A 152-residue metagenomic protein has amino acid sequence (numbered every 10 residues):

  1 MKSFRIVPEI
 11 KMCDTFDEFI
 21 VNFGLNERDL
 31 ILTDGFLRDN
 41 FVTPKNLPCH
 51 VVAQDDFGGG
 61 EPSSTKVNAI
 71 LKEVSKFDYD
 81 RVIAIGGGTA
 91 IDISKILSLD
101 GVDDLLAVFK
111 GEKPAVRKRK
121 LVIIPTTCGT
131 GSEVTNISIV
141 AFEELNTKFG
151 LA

Functional and structural regions predicted by a protein language model:
M1-R81: ATP/NTP phosphate-donor binding region
N40-T43, I93-K95, E133-V134: Short glycine-/acidic-enriched loop or helix-start segments at secondary-structure transitions that form or flank
H50, I83, K120-I124: Hydrophobic/aromatic beta-strand patches that form the interior of the parallel beta-sheet core in alpha/beta enzyme
G88: Acidic-aromatic/histidine active-site loop/patch
D92-D103: DPxDG-like acidic metal-binding loop motif
V102-A152: A glycine/threonine-rich phosphate-anchoring loop and its flanking beta-alpha core in nucleotide/phosphate-binding
